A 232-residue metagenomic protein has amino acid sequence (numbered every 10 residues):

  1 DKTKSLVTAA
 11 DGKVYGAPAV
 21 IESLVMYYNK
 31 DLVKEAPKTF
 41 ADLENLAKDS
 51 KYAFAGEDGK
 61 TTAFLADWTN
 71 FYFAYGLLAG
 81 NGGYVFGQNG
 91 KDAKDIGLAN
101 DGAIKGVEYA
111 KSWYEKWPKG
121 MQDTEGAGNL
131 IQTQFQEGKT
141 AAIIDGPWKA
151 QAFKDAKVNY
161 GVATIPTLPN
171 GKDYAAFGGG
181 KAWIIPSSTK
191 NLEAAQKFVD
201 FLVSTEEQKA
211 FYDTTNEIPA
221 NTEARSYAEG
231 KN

Functional and structural regions predicted by a protein language model:
D1, Y15, K30-K38, Q132-Q134 (+4 more regions): Extracytoplasmic "Venus flytrap"/periplasmic binding protein-like
D1-S23, E35, A41-E44, A55 (+1 more regions): Hinge/lid segment of periplasmic solute-binding proteins
L24-Y27, L78, W183-I185: Short glycine- and hydrophobic/aromatic-rich loop-to-beta-strand nucleating segment in the catalytic cores
D31-K38, A53, Y84, K116 (+1 more regions): Short helix-loop capping/hinge motifs at secondary-structure junctions, enriched in acidic/polar residues
E35, A55-E57, T61-F64, Y84-K105 (+2 more regions): Short, solvent-exposed loop/beta-turn-alpha elements that line the ligand-binding surface or hinge of extracytoplasmic
F40-D42, M121-E137: Short helix-initiation/N-cap motifs at beta->coil->alpha
A47, D92-T124: Glycine-centered hinge/linker elements that transmit conformational signals in sensory and ligand-binding systems
G146-N159, L168-N232: C-terminal lobe and pocket-closing loops of periplasmic/extracytoplasmic Venus-flytrap solute-binding proteins
